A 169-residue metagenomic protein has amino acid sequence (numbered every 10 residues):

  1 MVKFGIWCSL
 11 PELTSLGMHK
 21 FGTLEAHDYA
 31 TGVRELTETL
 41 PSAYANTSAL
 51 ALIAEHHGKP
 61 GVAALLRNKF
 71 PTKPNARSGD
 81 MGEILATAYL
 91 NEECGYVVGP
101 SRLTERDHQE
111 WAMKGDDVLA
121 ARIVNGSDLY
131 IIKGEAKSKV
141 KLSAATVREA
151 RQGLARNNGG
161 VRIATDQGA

Functional and structural regions predicted by a protein language model:
M1-K73: Nuclease-adjacent, charged terminal/linker segments that flank catalytic cores
L66-L85, E105-Q109: A short, highly charged nucleic-acid-interacting micro-segment common to nuclease and nuclease-linked defense proteins
I84-Y89, E93: Amphipathic alpha-helical segments that form well-ordered structural scaffolds and often line/cohere around active
L90, V118-A120, I132-S138: Conserved catalytic cores of phosphodiester-cleaving nucleases, focusing on short active-site segments
E93-W111: A short acidic/basic microdomain associated with nuclease active sites
E110-A120: Charged, often glycine-rich, active-site loop that binds/positions anionic groups
V124-Y130: Short, solvent-exposed loop/turn segments that connect beta-strands within catalytic domains and beta-strand-rich
S143-A169: Acidic, metal/cofactor-coordinating or nucleic-acid-engaging core segments within structured domains
